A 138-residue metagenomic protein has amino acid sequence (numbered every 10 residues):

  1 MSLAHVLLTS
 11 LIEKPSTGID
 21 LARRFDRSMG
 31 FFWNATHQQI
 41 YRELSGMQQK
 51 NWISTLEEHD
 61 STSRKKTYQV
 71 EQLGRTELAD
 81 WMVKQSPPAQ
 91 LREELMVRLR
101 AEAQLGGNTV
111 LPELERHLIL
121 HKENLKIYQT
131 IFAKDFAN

Functional and structural regions predicted by a protein language model:
M1-Q90: Basic helix-turn-helix/winged-helix DNA-binding cores and closely related short helical interaction motifs
L3, F25-S28, E102-E113, N138: Short amphipathic alpha-helical segments at helix-loop
K14-P15, W33, A103, G107 (+1 more regions): Flexible interhelical turns and helix-capping residues at alpha-helix boundaries within structured domains
A22, L44, L114-E115, Q129: A generic alpha-helix structural signal
Q48, R75, K122-Q129: Structural signal for well-ordered, non-membrane alpha-helices
A79-L125: Amphipathic alpha-helical dimerization/coiled-coil segments that flank or bridge DNA-binding/regulatory modules
Q129-N138: Acidic interhelical loop/turn segments
